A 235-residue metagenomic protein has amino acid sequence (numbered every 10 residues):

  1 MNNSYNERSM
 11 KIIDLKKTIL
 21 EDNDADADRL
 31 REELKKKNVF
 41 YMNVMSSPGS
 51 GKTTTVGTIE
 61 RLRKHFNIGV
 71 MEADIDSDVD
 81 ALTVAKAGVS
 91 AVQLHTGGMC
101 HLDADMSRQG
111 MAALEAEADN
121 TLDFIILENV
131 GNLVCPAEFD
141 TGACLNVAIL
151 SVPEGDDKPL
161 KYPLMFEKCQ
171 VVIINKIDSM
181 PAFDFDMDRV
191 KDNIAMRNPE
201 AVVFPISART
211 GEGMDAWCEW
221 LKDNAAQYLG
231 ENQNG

Functional and structural regions predicted by a protein language model:
M1-S9, G230: Short, Lys/Arg-enriched N-terminal segments with co-localized hydrophobic residues within the first ~10-30 amino acids
E7, I12-M45, T54-C144, E154-D157 (+1 more regions): Nucleotide-state-sensitive switch-loop elements of NTP-binding domains
P48: The conserved Walker
T53, A81, A104-D105, P159 (+2 more regions): Conserved strand-to-helix beginnings and helix N-cap segments that scaffold or border functional pockets
D74, N175, S207: Active-site glycine-centered loops adjacent to acidic/histidine catalytic or metal-binding residues that shape
P136-A143, V152-E200: Conserved C-terminal guanine-recognition region of P-loop GTPase G domains, centered on the G4
S179-N234: Canonical P-loop GTPase G-domain recognition
